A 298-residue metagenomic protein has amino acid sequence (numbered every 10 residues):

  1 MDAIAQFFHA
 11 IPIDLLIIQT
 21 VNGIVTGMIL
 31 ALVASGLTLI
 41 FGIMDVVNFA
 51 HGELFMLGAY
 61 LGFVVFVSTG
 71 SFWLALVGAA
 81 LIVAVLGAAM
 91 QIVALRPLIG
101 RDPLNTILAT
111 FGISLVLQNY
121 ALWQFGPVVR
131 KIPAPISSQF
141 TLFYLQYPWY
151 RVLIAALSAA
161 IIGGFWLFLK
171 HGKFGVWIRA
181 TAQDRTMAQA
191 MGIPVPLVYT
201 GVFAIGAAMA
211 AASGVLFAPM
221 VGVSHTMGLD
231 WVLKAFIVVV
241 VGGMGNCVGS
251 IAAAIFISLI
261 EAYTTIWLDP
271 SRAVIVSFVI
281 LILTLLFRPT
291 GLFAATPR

Functional and structural regions predicted by a protein language model:
M1-L32, L61, F72-A75, R101-T106 (+3 more regions): Membrane-interfacial amphipathic/re-entrant helices at transmembrane-helix boundaries
D2-A3, D14-L15, V33, Q124 (+3 more regions): Cytosolic-side transmembrane-helix boundaries in multi-pass membrane proteins
I4, P97-H171, V198-G201, Y263 (+4 more regions): Transmembrane helix-bundle core of multi-pass membrane transporters and related energy-transducing complexes
F8, V21, I43-A89, V93 (+1 more regions): Membrane-embedded helix boundary and interhelical linker motif in transport proteins
T26-G27, Q146-S224, C247-A252: Helix-loop-helix "hairpin" substructures at the membrane interface of multi-pass membrane proteins
L30, A34, G70-L81, T200-A210 (+1 more regions): Transmembrane alpha-helical segments in multi-pass inner-membrane proteins
S35-A59, G100-N105, F174-W177, V195 (+5 more regions): Short, non-helical or kinked segments that cap or interrupt transmembrane helices
G70-I113, Y120, A252-I257, R288-P289: Alpha-helical transmembrane segments within multi-pass membrane transporters and channels
